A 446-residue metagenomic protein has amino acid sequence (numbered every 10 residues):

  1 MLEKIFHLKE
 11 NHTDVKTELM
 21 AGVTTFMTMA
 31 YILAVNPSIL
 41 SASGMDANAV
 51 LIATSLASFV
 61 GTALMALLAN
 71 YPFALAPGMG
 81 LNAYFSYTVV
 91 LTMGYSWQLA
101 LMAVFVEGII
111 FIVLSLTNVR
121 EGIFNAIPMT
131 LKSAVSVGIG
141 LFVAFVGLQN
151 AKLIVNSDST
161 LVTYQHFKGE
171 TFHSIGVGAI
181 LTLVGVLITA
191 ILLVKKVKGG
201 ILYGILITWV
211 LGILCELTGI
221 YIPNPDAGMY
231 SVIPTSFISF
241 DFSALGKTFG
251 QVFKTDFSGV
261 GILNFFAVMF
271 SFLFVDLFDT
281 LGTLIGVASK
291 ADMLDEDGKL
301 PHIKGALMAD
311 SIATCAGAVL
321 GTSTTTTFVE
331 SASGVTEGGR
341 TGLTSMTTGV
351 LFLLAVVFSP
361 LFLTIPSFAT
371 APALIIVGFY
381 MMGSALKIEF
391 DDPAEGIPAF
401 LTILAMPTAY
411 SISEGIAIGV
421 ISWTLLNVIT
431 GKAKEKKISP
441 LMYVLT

Functional and structural regions predicted by a protein language model:
M1-A49, Q165-K168, I205-I303: Helix-loop-helix hairpins and the membrane-proximal interhelical loops of multi-pass alpha-helical transport proteins
L2-N36, A57, G78-Y87, L91-I139 (+1 more regions): Helix-loop-helix junctions within the multi-pass membrane cores of secondary transporters/permeases
H12, K16, V184, F266-F270 (+3 more regions): Alpha-helical membrane-protein architecture signal
L19, I39, I123, G199 (+3 more regions): Residue-level signature of catalytic and energy-coupling elements of molecular machines, predominantly ATP/GTP-dependent
V23-A30, A63, L67, A144 (+4 more regions): Hydrophobic/aromatic residues within the transmembrane alpha-helices of Major Facilitator Superfamily
G44-A63: Loop-to-helix transition at the N-terminal end of transmembrane alpha-helices
S58-M79, I110: Juxtamembrane transmembrane-helix boundary signature
M93-V210, M346-T446: Membrane-embedded alpha-helical modules
